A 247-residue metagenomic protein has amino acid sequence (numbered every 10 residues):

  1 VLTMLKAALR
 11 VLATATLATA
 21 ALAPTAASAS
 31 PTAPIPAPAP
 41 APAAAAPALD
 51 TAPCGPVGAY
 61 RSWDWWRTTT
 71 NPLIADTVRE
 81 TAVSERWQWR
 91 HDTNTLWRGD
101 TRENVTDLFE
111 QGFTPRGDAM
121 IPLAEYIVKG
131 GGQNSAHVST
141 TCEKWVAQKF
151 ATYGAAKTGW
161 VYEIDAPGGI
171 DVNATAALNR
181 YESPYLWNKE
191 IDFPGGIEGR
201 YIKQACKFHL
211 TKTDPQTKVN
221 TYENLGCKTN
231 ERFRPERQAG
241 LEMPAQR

Functional and structural regions predicted by a protein language model:
V1-P36, P40: Secretory targeting and sorting signals
A7, P36-R247: NAD-dependent ADP-ribosyltransferases
